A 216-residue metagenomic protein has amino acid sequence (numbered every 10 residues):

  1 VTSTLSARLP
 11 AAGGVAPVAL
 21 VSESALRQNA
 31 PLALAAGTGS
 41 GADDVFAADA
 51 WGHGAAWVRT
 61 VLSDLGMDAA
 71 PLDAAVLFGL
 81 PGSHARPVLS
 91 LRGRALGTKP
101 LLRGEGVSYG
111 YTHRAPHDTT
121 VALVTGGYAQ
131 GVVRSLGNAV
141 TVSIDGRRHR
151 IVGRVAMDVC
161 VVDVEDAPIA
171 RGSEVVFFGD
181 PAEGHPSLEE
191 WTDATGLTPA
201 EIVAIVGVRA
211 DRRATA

Functional and structural regions predicted by a protein language model:
T2-A35, A48-D49, D68-A216: Active-site anion/phosphate-binding pocket segments in diverse small-molecule metabolic enzymes
L34-T38, L62: Acidic (Asp/Glu)-rich catalytic clusters
G39-S40, M67: Short, high-confidence coil segments that cap the C-terminus of an alpha-helix and link into the following beta-strand
D43-F46: ATP-grasp fold ATP-binding core
W51-M67: Glycine-rich loop at the start of a catalytic domain that most often binds anionic cofactors/ligands
